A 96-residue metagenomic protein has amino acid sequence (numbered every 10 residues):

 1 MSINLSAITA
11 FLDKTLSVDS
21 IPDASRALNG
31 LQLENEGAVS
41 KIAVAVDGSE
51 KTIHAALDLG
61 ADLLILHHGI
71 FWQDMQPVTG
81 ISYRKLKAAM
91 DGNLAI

Functional and structural regions predicted by a protein language model:
M1-I96: Active-site catalytic microenvironments in core metabolic enzymes, especially phosphate/sugar-handling
